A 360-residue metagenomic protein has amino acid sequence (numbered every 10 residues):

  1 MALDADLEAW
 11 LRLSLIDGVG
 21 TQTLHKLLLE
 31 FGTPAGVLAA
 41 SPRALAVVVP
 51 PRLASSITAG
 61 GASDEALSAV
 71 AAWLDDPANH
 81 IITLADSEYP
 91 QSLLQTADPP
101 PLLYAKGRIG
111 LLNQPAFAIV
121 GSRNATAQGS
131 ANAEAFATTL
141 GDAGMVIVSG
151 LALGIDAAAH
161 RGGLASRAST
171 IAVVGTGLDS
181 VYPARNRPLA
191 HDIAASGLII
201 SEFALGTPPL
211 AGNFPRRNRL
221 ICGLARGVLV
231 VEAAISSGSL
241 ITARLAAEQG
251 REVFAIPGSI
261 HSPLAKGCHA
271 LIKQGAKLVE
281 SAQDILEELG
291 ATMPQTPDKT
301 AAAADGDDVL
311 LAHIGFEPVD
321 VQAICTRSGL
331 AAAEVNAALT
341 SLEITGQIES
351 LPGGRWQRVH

Functional and structural regions predicted by a protein language model:
M1-A5, L84-H360: Glycine-biased, small-residue-rich flexible motifs in mid-sequence functional cores and linkers
M1-E88, T345-Q347, P352-H360: Short, small/acidic-rich helices and loops at N termini and domain boundaries of DNA replication/processing enzymes
